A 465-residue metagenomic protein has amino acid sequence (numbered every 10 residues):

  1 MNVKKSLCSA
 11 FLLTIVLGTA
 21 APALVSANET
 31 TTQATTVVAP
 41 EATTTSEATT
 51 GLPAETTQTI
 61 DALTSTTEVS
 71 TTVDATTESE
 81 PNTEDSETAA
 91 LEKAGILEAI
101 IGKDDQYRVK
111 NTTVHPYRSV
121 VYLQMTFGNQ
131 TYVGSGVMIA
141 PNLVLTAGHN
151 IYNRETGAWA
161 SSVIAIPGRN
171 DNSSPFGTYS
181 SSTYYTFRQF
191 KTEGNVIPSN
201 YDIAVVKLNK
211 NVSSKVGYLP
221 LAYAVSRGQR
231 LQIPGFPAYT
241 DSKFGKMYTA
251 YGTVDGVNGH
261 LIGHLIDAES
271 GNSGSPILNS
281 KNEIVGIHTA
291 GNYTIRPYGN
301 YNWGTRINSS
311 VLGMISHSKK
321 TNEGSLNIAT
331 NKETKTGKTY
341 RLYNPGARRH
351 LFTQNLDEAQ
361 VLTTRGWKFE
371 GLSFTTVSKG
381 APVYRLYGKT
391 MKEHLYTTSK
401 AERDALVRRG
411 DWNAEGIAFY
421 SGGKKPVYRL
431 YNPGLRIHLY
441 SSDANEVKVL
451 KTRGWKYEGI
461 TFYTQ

Functional and structural regions predicted by a protein language model:
N2-A27: Sec-dependent N-terminal signal peptides of Gram-positive bacterial secreted proteins and lipoproteins
N28-E29, A34-M138: Protease-domain processing segments flanking chymotrypsin-fold serine proteases, especially trypsin-like
A90-R118, Y122-V133, I139, Y152 (+1 more regions): Conserved catalytic-core segment of clan PA serine endopeptidases
N142, T146: Cytochrome P450 catalytic-core helices
S199-A268, N272, N302, S310-I315: Chymotrypsin/trypsin-fold serine protease catalytic domain
D267-T289: Catalytic nucleophile loop of clan PA
T289-K332: C-terminal cap/linker of serine protease catalytic domains
N331-Q465: Extracellular glycan-binding segments that recognize GlcNAc-based cell-wall polysaccharides
